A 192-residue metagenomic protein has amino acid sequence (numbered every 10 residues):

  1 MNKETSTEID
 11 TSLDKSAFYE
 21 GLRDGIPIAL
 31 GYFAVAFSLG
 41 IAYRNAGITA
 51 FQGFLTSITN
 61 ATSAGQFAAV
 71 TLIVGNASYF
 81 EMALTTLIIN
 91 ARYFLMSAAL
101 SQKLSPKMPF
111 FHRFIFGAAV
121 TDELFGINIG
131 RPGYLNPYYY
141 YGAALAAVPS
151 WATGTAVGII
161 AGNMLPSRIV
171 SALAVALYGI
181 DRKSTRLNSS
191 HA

Functional and structural regions predicted by a protein language model:
M1-N60, T71-T86: Helix-loop-helix hairpins and the membrane-proximal interhelical loops of multi-pass alpha-helical transport proteins
I9-D10, A83-A176: Helix-loop-helix junctions within the multi-pass membrane cores of secondary transporters/permeases
F37-I41, A68-A69, I127, A156 (+2 more regions): Alpha-helical transmembrane segments of multipass membrane proteins
A61-F67: Perimembrane loop-to-helix junctions flanking transmembrane segments
A174-S184: Membrane-water interface signatures at transmembrane helix termini and the short loops that connect adjacent helices
K183, L187-A192: Single conserved hydrophobic/aromatic residue that forms the stacking wall/gate of nucleotide- or nucleobase-binding
